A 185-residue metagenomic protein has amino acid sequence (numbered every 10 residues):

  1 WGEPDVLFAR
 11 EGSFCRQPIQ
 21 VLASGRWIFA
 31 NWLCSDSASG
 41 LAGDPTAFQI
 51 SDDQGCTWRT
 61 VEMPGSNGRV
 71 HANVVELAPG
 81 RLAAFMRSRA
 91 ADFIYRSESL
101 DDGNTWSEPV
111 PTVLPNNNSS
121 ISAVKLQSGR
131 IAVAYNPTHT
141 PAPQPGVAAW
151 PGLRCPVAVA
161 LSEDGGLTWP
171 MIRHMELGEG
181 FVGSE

Functional and structural regions predicted by a protein language model:
W1-E185: Asp-box/BNR beta-propeller blade signature and adjacent active/binding-site loops in extracellular glycan-interacting
